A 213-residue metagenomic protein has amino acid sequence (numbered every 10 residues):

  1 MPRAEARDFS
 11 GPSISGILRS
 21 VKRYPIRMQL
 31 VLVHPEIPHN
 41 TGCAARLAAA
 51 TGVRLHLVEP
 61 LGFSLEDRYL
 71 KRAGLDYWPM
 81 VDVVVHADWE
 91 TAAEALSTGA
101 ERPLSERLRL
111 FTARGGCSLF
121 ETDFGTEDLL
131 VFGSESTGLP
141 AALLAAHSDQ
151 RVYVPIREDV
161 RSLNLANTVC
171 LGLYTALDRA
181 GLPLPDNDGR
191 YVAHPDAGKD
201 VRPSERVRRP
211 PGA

Functional and structural regions predicted by a protein language model:
P2-R3, D8-A213: Post-transcriptional modification and biogenesis factors for structured RNAs of the translation apparatus
